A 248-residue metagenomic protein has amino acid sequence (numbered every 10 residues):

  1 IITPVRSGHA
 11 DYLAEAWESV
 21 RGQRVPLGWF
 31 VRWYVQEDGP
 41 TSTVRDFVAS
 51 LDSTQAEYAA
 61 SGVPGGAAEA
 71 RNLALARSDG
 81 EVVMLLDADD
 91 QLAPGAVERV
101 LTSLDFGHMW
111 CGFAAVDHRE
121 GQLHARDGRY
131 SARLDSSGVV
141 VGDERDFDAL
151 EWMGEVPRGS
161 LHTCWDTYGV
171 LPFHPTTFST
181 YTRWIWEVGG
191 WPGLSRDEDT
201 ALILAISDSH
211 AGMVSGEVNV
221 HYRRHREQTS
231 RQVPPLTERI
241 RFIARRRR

Functional and structural regions predicted by a protein language model:
G8-G22: Short, well-formed alpha-helical segments that are part of the catalytic scaffolds of diverse glycosyltransferases
Y34-D46, V63, D87: A conserved acidic beta->alpha catalytic loop
S61-S78: Glycine-rich, basic loop-to-helix element that forms the pyrophosphate-binding segment of sugar-nucleotide handling
V83: Short aromatic/hydrophobic "clamp" motif used to bind/position activated sugar donors
V97-R145: Conserved donor NDP-sugar-binding/catalytic core segment of glycosyltransferases
G112, M213-N219, R224: Catalytic beta-strand/loop signature of glycosyltransferases that borders the donor
V139-T180: A recurrent flexible, glycine/aromatic-enriched loop bordering the glycosyltransferase active site that acts as
S195-L202: Acidic donor-binding loop at a coil-to-helix junction in glycosyltransferase catalytic cores that engages
